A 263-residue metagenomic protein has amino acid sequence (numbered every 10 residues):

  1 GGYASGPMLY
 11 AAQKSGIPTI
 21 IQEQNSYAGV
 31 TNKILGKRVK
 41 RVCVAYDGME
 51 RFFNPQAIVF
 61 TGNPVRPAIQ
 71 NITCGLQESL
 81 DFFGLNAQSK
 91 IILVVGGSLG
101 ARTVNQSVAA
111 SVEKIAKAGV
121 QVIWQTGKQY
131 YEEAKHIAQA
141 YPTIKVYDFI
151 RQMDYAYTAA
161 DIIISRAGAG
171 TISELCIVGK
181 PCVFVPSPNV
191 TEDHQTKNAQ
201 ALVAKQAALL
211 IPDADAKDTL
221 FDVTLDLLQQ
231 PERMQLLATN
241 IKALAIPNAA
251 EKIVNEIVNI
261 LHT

Functional and structural regions predicted by a protein language model:
G1-S15: An aromatic- and histidine-rich active-site surface loop
Y10, D154, I172-K180, Q200: Short alpha-helical segment that forms part of, or immediately flanks, the ligand-binding pocket in carbohydrate-active
Q13-L76, L85: Active-site-proximal region of nucleotide-activated glycan assembly enzymes, centered on histidine/acidic-rich loops
S15, T158-A160, E174-V185, K205: Conserved donor-binding/catalytic loop of nucleotide-activated donor transferases
C74-I163, Q195-A199, A204, I211-L220: Donor-nucleotide binding loops and adjacent catalytic segments primarily of GT-B fold Leloir glycosyltransferases
D81, R233-P247: A short, well-ordered alpha-helix in the C-terminal region of glycosyltransferases
S165, P181-E192: Short hydrophobic beta-strand element within catalytic cores of glycosyltransferases and related nucleotide-activated
I246-T263: C-terminal alpha-helical cap of glycosyltransferases
